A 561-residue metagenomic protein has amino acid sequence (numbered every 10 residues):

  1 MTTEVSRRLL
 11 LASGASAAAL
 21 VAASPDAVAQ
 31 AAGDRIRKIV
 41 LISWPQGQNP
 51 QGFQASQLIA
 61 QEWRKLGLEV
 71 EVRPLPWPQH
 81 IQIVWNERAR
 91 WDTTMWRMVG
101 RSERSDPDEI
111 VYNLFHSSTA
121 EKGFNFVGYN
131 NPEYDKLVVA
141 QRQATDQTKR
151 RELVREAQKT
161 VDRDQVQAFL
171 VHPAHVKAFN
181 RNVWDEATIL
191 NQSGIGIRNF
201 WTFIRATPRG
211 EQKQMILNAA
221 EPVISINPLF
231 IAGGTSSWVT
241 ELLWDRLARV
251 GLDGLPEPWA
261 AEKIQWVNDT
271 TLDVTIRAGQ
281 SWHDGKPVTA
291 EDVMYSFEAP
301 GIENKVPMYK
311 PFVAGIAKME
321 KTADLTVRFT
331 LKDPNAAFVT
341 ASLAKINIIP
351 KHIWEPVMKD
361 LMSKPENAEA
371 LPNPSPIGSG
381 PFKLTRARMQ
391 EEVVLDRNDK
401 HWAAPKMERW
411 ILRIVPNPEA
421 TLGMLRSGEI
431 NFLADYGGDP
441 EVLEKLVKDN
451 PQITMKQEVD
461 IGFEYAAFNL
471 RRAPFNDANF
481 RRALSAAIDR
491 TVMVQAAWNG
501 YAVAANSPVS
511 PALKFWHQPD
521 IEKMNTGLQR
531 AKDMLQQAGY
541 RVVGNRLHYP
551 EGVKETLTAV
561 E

Functional and structural regions predicted by a protein language model:
T2-V5, L10-A31, Q51-Q61, H80-P222 (+9 more regions): Detector for C-terminal structural segments
I36-Q48, G52, A144-Q165, I216 (+9 more regions): Alpha-helical secondary-structure segments
V40-L41, A178-S193, E221-S237, A260 (+4 more regions): A structural "hinge/loop" feature
A55, R97-V99, P300, K318-K321 (+5 more regions): Extracellular/periplasmic solute-recognition and catalytic clefts
Q57-L66, Q79-W91, G285-P287, E419-I430 (+1 more regions): Short helices/loops that flank or line small-molecule/ion binding pockets
D146, K263-V306, T322, R328-T330 (+3 more regions): Aromatic- and charge-enriched surface segment that lines or borders ligand/interaction sites
N182, Q265, P311-L361: Surface-exposed binding/hinge segments that line and control ligand-binding clefts or catalytic entry sites
N218-V267, E298, I377-G378: N-terminal lobe/hinge region of extracytoplasmic solute-binding protein
